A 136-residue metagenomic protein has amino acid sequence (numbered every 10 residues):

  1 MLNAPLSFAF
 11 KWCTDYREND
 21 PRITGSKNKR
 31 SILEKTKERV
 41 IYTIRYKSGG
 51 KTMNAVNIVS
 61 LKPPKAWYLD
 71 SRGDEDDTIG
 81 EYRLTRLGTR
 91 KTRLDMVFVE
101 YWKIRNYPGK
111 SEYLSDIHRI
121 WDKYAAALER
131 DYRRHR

Functional and structural regions predicted by a protein language model:
M1, D95-F98: Short, hydrophobic/aromatic-enriched beta-strand segments in well-ordered soluble domains
M1-K37: Hydrophobic ligand-binding cavity/cleft-lining segments
L6, F10-C13, E81, H118 (+1 more regions): Extracytoplasmic/secreted envelope proteins and their assembly/folding machinery, especially bacterial periplasmic
A9-C13, N19-D20, Y42, I58 (+3 more regions): Hydrophobic pocket/interface hotspot
N28-I32, T89, Y113-D116: Juxtamembrane/interface motifs at transmembrane-helix termini
E34-T36, V40, P63, G88: Residue-level recognition of beta-strand termini and adjacent short loop/turns
K47-K91, V99-W102, D131: Hydrophobic-ligand binding "helix-grip"
V99-R136: A conserved amphipathic terminal alpha-helix motif
